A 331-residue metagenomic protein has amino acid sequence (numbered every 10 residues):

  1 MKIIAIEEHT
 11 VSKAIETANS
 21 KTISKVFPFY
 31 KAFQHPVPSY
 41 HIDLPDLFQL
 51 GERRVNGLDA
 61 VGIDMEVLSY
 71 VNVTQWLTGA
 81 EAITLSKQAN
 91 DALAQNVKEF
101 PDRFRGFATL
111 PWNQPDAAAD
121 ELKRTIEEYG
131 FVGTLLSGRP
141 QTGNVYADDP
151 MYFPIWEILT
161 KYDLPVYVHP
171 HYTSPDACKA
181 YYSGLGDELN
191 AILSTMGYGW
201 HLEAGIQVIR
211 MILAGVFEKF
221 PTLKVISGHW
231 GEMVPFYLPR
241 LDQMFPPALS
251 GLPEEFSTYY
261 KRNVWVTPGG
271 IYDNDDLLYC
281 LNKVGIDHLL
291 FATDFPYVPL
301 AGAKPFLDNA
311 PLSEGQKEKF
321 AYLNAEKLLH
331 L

Functional and structural regions predicted by a protein language model:
M1-A5, T10-M65, D91-E99, D120-R124 (+6 more regions): Mid-to-C-terminal alpha-helical segments outside catalytic/metal-binding sites
I4-E7, E66-L68, R105-A108, T134-L136 (+4 more regions): Hydrophobic faces of well-ordered beta-strands that scaffold small-molecule active sites in alpha/beta enzyme cores
H9-F48, S174-L202, M244-N263: Active-site gating loops and adjacent loop-to-helix segments of metal-dependent hydrolytic enzymes
I15, T78, Y237-R240: A short acidic (Asp/Glu
D64, L68-Q207: Active-site gating/metal-coordination segments in enzymes
Y129-V132, K161-P165, F220-L223, Y260-W265 (+1 more regions): Glycine-enriched alpha-helix->loop->beta-strand junction motifs that scaffold or abut catalytic
P170, I212-Y259: Aromatic-lined glycan-binding groove of carbohydrate-active enzymes
